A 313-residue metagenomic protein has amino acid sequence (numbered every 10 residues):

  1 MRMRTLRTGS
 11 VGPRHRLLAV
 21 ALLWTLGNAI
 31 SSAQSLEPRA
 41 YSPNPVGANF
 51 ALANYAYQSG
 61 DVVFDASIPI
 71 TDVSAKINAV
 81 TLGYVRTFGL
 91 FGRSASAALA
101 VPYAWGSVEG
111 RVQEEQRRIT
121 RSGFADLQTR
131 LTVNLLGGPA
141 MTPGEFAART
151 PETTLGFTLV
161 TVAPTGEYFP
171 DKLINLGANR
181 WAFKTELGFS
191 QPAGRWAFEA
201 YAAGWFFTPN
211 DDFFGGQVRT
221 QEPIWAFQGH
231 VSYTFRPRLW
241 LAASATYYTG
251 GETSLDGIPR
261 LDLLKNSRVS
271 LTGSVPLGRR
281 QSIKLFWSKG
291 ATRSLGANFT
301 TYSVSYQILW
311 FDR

Functional and structural regions predicted by a protein language model:
Q34-R39, V85-L90, T132-T150, Q191-R195 (+4 more regions): Outer-membrane beta-barrel proteins
N49, D61-V62, G92-A95, P139 (+4 more regions): Repeated loop/turn-to-beta-strand initiation elements of outer-membrane beta-barrel proteins
N49-A51, N78-G83, A125-T129, L155 (+5 more regions): Hydrophobic, lipid-facing positions within transmembrane beta-strands of outer-membrane proteins
A51-Y57, A97-W105, F157-A163, A200-F206 (+3 more regions): Transmembrane beta-barrel strands of outer-membrane/channel proteins
A53-Y55, L82-R86, T129-L135, L159 (+6 more regions): Residues on the lipid-exposed face of transmembrane beta-strands in outer-membrane beta-barrel proteins
Q58-A79, Q116-R117, P170-G177: Surface-exposed strand-loop-strand hairpins of Gram-negative outer-membrane beta-barrel proteins
A104-T220, L261-D262: Outer-membrane pore/translocation modules
F214-R313: Outer membrane beta-barrel transmembrane domains
